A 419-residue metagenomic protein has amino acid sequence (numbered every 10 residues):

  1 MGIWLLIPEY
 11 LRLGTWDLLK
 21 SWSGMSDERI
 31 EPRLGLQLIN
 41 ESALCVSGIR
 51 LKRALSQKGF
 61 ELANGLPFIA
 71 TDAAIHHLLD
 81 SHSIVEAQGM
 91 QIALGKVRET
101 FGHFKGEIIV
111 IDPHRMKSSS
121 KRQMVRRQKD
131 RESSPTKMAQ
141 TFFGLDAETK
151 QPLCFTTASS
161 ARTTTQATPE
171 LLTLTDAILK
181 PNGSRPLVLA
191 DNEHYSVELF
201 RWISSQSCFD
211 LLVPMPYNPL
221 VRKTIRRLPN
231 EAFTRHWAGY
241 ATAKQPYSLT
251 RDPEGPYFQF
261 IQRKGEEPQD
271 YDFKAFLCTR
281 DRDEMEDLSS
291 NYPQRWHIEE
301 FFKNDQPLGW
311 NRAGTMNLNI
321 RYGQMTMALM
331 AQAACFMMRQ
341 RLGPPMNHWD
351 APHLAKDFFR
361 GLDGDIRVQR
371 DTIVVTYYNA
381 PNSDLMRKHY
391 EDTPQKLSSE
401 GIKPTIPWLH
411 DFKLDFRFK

Functional and structural regions predicted by a protein language model:
M1-S134, F143-A161, P169-P181, S205 (+1 more regions): Dynamic "connector" segments at or just before major functional cores
L51-K52, T71, I75, K105-M116 (+7 more regions): Short, conserved catalytic/metal-binding motifs centered on acidic residues
K52, E284-M316, G323, M327 (+1 more regions): Short amphipathic alpha-helical "interface-anchor" segments enriched in bulky aromatics
E61, K117-S119, Q151, R162-T164 (+6 more regions): Flexible loop/turn segments at secondary-structure boundaries
R122, E132-Q140, Q269-D272, H297-I298: Short, flexible loop/turn motifs enriched in small residues
R162-K223: Domain-level cores of phosphate- or acyl-group-handling catalytic modules
S207-Q306, D392-K419: An anionic, glycine-rich sequence signature occurring as long contiguous blocks
N311-G343, N347-H348, P352-D365: Basic, amphipathic alpha-helical segments enriched in Lys/Arg and hydrophobic/aromatic residues
